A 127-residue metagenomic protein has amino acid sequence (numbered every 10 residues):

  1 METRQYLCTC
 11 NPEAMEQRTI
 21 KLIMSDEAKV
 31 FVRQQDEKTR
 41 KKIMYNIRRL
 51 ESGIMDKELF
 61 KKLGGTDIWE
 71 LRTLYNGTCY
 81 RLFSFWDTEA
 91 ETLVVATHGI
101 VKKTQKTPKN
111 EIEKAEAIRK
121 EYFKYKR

Functional and structural regions predicted by a protein language model:
M1-C79, T88-V94, V101-R127: Basic, Lys/Arg-enriched alpha-helical interface segments
